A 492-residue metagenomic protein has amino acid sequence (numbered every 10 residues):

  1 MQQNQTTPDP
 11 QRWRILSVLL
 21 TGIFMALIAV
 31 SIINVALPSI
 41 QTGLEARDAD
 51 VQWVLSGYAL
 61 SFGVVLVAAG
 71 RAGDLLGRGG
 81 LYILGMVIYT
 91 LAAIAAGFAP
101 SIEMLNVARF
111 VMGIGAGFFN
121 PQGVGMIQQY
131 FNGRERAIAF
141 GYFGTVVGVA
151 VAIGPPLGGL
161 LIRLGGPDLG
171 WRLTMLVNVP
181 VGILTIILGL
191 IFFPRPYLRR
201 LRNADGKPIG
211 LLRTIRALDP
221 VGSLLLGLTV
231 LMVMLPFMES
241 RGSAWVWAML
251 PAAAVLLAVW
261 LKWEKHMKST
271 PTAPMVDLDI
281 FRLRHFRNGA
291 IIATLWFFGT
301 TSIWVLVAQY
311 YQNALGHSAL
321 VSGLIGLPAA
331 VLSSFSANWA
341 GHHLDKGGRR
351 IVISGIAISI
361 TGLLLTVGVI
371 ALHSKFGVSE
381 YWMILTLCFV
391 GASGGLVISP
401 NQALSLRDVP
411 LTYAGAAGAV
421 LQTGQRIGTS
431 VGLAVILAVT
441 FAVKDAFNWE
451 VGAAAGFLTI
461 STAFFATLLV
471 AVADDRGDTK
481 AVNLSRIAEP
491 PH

Functional and structural regions predicted by a protein language model:
M1-I191, V367, A438-A442: Transmembrane-helix bundle of Major Facilitator Superfamily
M1-Q11, L198-L212, A473-H492: Intrinsic disorder in cytosolic terminal tails and internal cytosolic loops of multi-pass membrane transporters
R12-I28, I33-V35, P271-T479: 12-transmembrane solute porter fold
I33-A36, S56, A69, V107 (+9 more regions): Hydrophobic/aromatic residues in alpha-helical transmembrane segments
D48, R78, I102, G133 (+8 more regions): Membrane-helix interface/capping residues of multi-pass secondary transporters
V51-Q52, L81, A139, L173-V177 (+6 more regions): Alpha-helical transmembrane segments of multi-pass secondary-active solute transporters
M126, Y130, L160, F192 (+4 more regions): A residue-level signal for alpha-helical anchor/packing sites in multi-pass solute transporters
L164, D168-I291, G299: Hydrophobic transmembrane-helix bundles of small-molecule transporters
